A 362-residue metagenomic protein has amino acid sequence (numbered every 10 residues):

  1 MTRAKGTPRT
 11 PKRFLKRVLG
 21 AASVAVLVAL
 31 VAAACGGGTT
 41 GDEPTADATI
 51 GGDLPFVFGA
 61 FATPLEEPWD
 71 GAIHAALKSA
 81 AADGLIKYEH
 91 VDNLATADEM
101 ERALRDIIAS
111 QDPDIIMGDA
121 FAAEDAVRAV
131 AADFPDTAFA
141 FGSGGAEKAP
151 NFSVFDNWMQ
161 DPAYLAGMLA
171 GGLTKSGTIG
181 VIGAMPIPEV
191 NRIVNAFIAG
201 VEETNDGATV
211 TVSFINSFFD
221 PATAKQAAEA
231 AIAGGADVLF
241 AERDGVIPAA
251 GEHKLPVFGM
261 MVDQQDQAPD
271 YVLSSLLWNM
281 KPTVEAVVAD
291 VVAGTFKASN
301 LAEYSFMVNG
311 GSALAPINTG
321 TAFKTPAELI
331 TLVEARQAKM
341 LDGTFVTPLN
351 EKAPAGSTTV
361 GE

Functional and structural regions predicted by a protein language model:
M1-A33: Sec-dependent bacterial lipoprotein signal peptides
A4-T7, T40, G51: Generic N-terminal simple sequence motifs
P11-K12, G36, I247-P248: A ubiquitous, low-specificity "background" feature that marks scattered single residues across proteins without
A32-P44: Bacterial lipoprotein signal-peptidase II cleavage site
D42-E362: A residue-level marker of the well-folded mature domains of exported/periplasmic proteins
